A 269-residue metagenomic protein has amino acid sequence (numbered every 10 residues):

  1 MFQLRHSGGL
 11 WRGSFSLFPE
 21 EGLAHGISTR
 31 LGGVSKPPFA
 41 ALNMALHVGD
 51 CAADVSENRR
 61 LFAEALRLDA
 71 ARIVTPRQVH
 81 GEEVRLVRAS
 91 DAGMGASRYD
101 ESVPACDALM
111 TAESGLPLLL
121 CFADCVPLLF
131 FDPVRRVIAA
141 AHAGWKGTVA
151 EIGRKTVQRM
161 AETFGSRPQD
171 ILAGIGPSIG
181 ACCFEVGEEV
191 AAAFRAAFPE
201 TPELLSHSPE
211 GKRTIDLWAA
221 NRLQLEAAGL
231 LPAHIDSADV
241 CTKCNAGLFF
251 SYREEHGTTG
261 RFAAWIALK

Functional and structural regions predicted by a protein language model:
M1-K269: Active-site microenvironment for binding and transforming phosphate-containing groups
